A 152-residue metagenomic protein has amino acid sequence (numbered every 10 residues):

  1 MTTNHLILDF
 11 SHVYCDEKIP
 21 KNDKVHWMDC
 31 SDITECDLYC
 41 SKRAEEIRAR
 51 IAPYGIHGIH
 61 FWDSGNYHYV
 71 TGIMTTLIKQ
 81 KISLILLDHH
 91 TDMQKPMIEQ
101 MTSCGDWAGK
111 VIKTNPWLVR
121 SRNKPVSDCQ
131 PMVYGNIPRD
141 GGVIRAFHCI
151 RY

Functional and structural regions predicted by a protein language model:
T2-Y152: Conserved alpha-helical scaffold segments that buttress catalytic/binding sites
